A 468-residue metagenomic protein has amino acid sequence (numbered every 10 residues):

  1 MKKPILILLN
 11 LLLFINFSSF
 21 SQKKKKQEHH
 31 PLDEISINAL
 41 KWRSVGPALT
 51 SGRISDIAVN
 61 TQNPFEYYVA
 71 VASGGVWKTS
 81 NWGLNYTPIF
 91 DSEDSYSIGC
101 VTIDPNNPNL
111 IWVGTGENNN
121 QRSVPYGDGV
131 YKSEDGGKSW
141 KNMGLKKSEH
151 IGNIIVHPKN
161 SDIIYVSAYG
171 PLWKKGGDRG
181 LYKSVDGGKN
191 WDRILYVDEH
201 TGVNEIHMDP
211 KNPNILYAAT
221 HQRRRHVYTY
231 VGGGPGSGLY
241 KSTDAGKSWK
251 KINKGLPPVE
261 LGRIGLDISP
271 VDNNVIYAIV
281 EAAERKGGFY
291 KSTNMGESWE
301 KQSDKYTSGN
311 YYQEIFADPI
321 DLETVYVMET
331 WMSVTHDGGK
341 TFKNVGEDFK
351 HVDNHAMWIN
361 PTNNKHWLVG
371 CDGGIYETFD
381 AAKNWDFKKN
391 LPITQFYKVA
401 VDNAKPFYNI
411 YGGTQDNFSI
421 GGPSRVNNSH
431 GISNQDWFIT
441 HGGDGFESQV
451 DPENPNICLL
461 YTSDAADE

Functional and structural regions predicted by a protein language model:
M1-K25: Bacterial Sec-dependent N-terminal signal peptides
Q22-S463: Beta-propeller blade termini and top-face loops
D464-E468: A short, hydrophobic C-terminal helix/tail in secreted or cell-surface proteins
